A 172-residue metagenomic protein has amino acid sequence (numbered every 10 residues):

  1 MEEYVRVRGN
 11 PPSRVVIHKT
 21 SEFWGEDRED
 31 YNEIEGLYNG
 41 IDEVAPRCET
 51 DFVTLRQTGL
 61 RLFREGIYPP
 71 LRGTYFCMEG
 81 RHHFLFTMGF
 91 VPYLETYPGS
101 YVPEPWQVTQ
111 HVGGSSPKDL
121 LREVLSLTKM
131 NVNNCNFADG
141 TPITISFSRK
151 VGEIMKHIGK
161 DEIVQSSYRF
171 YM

Functional and structural regions predicted by a protein language model:
M1-M172: Long, contiguous domain-sized segments
